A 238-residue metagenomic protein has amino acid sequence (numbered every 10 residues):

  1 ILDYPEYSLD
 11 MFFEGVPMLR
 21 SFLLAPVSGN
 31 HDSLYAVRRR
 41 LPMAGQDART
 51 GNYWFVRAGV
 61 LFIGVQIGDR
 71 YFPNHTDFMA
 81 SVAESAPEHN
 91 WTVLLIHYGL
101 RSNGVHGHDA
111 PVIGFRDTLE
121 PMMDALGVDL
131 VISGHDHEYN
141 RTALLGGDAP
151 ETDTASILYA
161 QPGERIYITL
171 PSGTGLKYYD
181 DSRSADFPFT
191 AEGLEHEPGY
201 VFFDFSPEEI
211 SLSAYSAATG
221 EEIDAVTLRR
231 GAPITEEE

Functional and structural regions predicted by a protein language model:
I1, A86-H108: Short acidic, glycine-rich surface-loop motifs adjacent to enzyme active sites
L2, E6-T92, I113, T118-L119 (+3 more regions): Extended active-site neighborhood of metal-dependent phosphoesterases/phosphodiesterases
G29-N30, H97, G134-H135: Active-site glycine-centered loops adjacent to acidic/histidine catalytic or metal-binding residues that shape
F55-G59, G104-H106, P207, E238: Residue-level recognition of alpha-helix boundary/capping or hinge positions
S133, R141, A225-T227: Residue-level detector of high-confidence beta-strand sites
Y178-E238: A short C-terminal boundary segment appended to hydrolase-like catalytic domains
